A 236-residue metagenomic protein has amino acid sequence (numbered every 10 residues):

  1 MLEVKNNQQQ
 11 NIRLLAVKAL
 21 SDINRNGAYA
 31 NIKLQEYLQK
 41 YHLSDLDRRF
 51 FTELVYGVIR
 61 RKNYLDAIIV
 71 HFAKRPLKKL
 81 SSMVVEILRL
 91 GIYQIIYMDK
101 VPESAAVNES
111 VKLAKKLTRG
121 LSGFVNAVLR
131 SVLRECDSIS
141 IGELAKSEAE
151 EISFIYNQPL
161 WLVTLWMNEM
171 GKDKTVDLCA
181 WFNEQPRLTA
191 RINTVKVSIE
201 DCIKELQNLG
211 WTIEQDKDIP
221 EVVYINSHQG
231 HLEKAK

Functional and structural regions predicted by a protein language model:
M1-A235: Class I Rossmann-like S-adenosyl-L-methionine
